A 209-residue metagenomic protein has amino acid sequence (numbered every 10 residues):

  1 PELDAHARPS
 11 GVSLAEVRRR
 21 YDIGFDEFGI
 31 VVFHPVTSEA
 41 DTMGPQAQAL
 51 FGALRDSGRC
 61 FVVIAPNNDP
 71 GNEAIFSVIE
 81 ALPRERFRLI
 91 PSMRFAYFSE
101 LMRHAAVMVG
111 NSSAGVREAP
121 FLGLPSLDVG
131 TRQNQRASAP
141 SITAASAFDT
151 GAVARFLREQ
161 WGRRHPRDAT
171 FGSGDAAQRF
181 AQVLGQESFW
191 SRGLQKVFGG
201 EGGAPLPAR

Functional and structural regions predicted by a protein language model:
P1-M43, G193: A nucleotide-sugar donor-handling region in carbohydrate enzymes
I30, V62, R88-I90, V107-V109 (+2 more regions): Hydrophobic/aromatic beta-strand patches that form the interior of the parallel beta-sheet core in alpha/beta enzyme
P45-G58: Short hydrophobic signal-anchor/transmembrane segments that target glycosyltransferases and glycosylation machinery
L50, F95-F98, V153: Acidic, amphipathic alpha-helical patches
D56-S92: Catalytic donor nucleotide-activated moiety binding site of glycosyltransferases and closely related
R94-S138: A donor-sugar binding/catalytic signature common to diverse glycosyltransferases and related nucleotide-sugar
N134-Q160, P166-Q178: Change "using UDP/GDP/dTDP sugars" to "using nucleotide sugars
E159-R209: C-terminal amphipathic helix plus adjacent low-complexity, charged tail appended to glycosyltransferase catalytic
